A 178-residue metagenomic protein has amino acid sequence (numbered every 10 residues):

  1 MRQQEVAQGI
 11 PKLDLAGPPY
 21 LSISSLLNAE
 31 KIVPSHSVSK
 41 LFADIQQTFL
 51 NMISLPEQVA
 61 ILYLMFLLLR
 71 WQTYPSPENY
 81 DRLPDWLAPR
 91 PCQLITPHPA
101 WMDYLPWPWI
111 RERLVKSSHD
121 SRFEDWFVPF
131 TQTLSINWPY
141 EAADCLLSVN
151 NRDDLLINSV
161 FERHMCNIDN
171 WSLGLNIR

Functional and structural regions predicted by a protein language model:
M1-R178: Transcription factor C-terminal regulatory/effector domains that mediate ligand binding, dimerization, and co-regulator
